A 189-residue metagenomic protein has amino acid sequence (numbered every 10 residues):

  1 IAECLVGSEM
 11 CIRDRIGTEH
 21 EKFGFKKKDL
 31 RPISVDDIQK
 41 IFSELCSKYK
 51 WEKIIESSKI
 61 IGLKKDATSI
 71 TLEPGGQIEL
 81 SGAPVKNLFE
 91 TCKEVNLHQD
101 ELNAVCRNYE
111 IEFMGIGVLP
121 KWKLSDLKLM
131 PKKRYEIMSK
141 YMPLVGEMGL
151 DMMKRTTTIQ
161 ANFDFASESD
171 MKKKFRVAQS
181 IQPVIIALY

Functional and structural regions predicted by a protein language model:
I1-G7, I12: Single conserved hydrophobic/aromatic residue that forms the stacking wall/gate of nucleotide- or nucleobase-binding
E9, D66-I70, E147-D151: Short beta-strand/turn micro-motifs at beta-sheet edges
E9, K48-E52, Y109, V145 (+1 more regions): Short secondary-structure junctions and interdomain/linker hinges
R13-I41: Hydrophobic alpha-helical membrane-insertion signals
R15-T18, E56, L63-K65, E73 (+2 more regions): A generic structural signal for short, non-catalytic loop/turn and secondary-structure boundary residues
T18-F23, L72-L88, M153-D164: Glycine-rich, often proline-containing surface loops adjacent to acidic residues and nearby aromatics that form
L30-P120: Active-site acidic/histidine clusters and adjacent loop/turn architecture that either coordinate catalytic ions
V118-Y189: Loop-rich catalytic cores of soluble enzymes, especially ATP-dependent carboxylate-amine ligases and other
